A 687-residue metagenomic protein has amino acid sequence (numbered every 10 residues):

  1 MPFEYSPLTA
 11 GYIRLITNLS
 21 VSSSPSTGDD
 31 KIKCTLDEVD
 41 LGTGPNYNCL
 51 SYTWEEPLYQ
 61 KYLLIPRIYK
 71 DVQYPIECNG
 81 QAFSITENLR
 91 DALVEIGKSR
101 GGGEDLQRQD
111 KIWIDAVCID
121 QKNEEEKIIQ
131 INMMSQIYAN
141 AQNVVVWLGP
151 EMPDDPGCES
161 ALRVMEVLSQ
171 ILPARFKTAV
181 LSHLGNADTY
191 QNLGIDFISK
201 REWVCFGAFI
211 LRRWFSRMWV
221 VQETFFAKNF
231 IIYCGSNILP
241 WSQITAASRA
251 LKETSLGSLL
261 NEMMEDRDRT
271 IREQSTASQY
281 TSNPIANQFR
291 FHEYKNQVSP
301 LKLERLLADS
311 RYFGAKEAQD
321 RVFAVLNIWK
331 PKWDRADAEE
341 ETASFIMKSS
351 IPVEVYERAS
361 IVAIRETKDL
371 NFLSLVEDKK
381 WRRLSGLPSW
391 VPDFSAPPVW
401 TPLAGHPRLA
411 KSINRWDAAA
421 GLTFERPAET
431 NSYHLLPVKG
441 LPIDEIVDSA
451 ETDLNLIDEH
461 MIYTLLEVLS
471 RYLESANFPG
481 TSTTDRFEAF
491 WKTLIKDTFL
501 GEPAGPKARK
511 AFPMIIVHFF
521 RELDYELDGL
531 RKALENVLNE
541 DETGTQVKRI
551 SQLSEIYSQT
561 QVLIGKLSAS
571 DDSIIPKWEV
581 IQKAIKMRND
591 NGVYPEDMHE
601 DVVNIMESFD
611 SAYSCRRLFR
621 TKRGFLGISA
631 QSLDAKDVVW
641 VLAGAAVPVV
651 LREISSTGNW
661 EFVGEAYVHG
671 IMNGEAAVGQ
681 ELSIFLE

Functional and structural regions predicted by a protein language model:
M1-L36, L41-N48, Q60-I76, D91 (+4 more regions): Acidic/Ser/Thr/Pro-rich low-complexity tail/linker regions in eukaryotic proteins
L41, N79-F83, K98-S99, K122-I128 (+1 more regions): Conserved, non-catalytic sequence blocks in retroelement Pol enzymes and Pol-derived host proteins
T53-E55: Low-complexity, highly charged intrinsically disordered N-terminal segments that act as targeting/localization
Y74-E87, C118, I129-Q130, A141: Active-site neighborhood segments
E77, Q81-I114: Active-site palm subdomain of RNA-directed nucleic acid polymerases
I96, R100-G103, D120-E124, V145 (+1 more regions): Amphipathic alpha-helical interaction segments
K111-I114, I119-Q121, E125: A conserved hydrophobic secondary-structure block that centers on an alpha-helix together with its immediately flanking
K122-M152: A short alpha/beta connector and helix-capping loop motif
